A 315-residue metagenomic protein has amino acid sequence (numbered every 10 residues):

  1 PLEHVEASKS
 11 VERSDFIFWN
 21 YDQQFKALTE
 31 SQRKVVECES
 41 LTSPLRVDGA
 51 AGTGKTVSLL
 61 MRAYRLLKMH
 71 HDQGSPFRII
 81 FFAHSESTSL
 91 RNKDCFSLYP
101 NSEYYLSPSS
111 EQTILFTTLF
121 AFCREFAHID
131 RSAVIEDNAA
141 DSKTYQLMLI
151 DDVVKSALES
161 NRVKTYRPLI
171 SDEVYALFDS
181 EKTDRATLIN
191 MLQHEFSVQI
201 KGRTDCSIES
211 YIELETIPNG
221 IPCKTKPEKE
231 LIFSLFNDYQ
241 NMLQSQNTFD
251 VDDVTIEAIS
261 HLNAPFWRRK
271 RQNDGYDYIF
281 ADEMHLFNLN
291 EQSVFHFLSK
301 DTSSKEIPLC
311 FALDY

Functional and structural regions predicted by a protein language model:
P1-Y315: The feature marks helicase ATPase cores and/or their adjacent C-terminal helical subdomains in SF1/SF2/AAA+ helicases
